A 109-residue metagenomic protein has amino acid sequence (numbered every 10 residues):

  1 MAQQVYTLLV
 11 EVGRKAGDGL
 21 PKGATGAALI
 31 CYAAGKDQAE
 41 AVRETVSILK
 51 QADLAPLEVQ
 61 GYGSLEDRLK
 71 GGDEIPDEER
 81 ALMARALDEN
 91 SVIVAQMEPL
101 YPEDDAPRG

Functional and structural regions predicted by a protein language model:
A2-E66, G71-G109: Long, contiguous binding/interaction regions
